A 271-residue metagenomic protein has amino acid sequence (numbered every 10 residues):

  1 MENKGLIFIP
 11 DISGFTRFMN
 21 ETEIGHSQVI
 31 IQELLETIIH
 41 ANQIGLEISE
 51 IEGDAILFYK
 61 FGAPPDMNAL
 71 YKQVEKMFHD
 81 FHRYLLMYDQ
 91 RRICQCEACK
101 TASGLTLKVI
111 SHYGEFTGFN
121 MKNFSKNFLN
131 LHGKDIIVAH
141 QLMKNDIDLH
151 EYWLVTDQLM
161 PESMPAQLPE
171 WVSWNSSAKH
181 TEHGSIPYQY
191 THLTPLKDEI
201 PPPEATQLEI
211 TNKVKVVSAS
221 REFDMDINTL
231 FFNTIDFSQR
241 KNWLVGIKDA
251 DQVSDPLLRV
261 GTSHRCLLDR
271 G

Functional and structural regions predicted by a protein language model:
M1-K76: Catalytic NTP-binding/metal-coordinating core of nucleotidyl cyclase/transferase enzymes
F18, Y59, F119-N120, S163 (+1 more regions): Residues that scaffold the ATP/ADP-binding catalytic core of kinase and kinase-like folds
I56, L107-S111, A219-R221: A structural signal for short, well-ordered beta-strand segments
A63-K179: Catalytic beta-strand-to-alpha-helix segment of the class III nucleotidyl cyclase homology domain
W174-T211, S220: Eukaryote-biased recognition of electropositive, low-complexity segments and basic polyanion/acidic-motif-binding
E204-D255: Hydrophobic ligand-binding cavity/cleft-lining segments
L257-R265: Short, hydrophobic/aromatic-rich segments at coil-to-beta transitions
L267-G271: Hydrophobic-ligand binding "helix-grip"
